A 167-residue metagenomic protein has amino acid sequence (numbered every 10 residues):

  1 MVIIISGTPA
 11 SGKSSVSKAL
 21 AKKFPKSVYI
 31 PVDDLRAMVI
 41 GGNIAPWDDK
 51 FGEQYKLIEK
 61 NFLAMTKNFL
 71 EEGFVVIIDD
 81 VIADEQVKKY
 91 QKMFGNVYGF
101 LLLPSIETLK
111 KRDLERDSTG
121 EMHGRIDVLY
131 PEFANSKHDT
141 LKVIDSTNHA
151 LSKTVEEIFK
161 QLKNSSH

Functional and structural regions predicted by a protein language model:
I5: Hydrophobic anchor at the beta1->P-loop junction of P-loop NTPases
T8: P-loop (Walker A) phosphate-binding loop of NTP-binding proteins
S11: ATP-binding Walker
S14: Walker A/P-loop
K18-N61: Conserved substrate/cofactor phosphate-moiety recognition/catalytic segment in nucleotide-dependent phosphotransferases
Q54-F94, Y98: Glycine-rich phosphate-binding loop used to anchor ATP phosphates in small-molecule kinases, encompassing both
F94-D113: Conserved phosphate-donor/acceptor-positioning beta-strand/loop module used by diverse small-molecule
E115-E157: Small-molecule kinase domains that catalyze NTP-dependent phosphoryl transfer to phosphate-bearing small molecules
